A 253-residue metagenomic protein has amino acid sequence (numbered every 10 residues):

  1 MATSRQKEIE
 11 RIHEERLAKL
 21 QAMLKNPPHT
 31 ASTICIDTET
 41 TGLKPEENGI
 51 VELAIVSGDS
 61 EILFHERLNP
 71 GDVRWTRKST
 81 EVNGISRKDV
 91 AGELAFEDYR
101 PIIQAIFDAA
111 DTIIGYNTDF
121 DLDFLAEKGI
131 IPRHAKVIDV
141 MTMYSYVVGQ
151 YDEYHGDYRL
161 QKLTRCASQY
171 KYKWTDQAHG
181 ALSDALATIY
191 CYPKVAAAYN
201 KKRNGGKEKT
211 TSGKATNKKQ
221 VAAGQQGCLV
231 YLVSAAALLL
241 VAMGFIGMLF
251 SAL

Functional and structural regions predicted by a protein language model:
A2-P27, Q169, I189-L253: Acidic two-metal-ion nuclease catalytic site recognized across multiple nuclease folds, prominently DnaQ/RNase D-T
T3-H134, D157-D176: Conserved non-catalytic scaffold segment of RNase H-like nuclease domains
V73-R74, D98, M143-Y144, D184-L186: Short secondary-structure boundary/hinge segments and terminal tails
E93, I138, G180: Residue-level "edge-of-site" marker
T112-F120, F124-A126, G156-K214, K218-K219: Acidic, Mg2+-coordinating catalytic module of metal-dependent nucleases/exonucleases that use a two-metal-ion mechanism
I138-Y158: Short alpha-helix plus adjacent loop in nuclease-associated cores
